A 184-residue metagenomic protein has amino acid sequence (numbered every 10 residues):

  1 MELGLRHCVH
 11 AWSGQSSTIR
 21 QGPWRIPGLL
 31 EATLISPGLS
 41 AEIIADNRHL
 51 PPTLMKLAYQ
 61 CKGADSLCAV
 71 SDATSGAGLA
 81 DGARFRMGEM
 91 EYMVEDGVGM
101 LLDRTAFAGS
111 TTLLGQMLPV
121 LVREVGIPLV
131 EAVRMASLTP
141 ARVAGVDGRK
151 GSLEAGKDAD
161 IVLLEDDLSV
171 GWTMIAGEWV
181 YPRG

Functional and structural regions predicted by a protein language model:
M1-P27: Divalent metal-binding pocket/active-site signature
E2, P52-A58: Catalytic cores of alpha/beta
L5, W12-S16, A32-S40, L54: Glycine-rich, Lys/Arg-enriched anion-binding loops that position phosphate/diphosphate groups for phosphoryl
R6, C68, W172: Hydrophobic "anchor" residues on beta-strands that sit immediately upstream of conserved functional sites
S17-I19, L50-T53, G76-D81: Short acidic/glycine-rich loop or secondary-structure boundary segments that cap or lie
R25-I43, N47, Y59-S71, G76-K157 (+1 more regions): His/Asp/Glu-enriched, well-ordered alpha-helical/loop segment that forms or immediately abuts the divalent-metal
Y181-P182: Mg2+-dependent phosphoryl-transfer enzymes with acidic/Ser/Thr/Gly-rich catalytic loops
